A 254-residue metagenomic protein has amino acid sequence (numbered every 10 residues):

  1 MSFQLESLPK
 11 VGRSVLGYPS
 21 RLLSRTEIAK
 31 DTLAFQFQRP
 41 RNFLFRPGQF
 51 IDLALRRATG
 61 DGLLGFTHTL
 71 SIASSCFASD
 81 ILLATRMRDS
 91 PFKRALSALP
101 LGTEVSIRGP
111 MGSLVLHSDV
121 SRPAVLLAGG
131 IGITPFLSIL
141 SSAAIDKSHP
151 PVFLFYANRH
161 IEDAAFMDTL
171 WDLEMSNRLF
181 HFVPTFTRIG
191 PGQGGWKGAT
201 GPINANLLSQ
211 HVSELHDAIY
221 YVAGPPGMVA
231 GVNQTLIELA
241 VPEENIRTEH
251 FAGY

Functional and structural regions predicted by a protein language model:
F3-T103, N158-H160, T187-R188: Ferredoxin-reductase
L5-S7, R13-Y18, P151, F155-Y254: Reductase modules of NAD(P)H-dependent flavoproteins
G48, G132, P225: Short, conserved phosphate/pyrophosphate- and ester-handling motifs at nucleotide-, phospho-/glycolipid
G109-V120: A short, basic/flexible loop-to-alpha-helix module at the beginning of a structural domain
V115, P135-S138, A165, G231-V232: Phosphate- and divalent-cation-binding pockets in alpha/beta enzyme and binding domains that engage nucleotide-derived
S121, I145-V152: Conserved S-adenosyl-L-methionine
I133-I145: Histidine-anchored nucleotide/phosphate-binding helix
